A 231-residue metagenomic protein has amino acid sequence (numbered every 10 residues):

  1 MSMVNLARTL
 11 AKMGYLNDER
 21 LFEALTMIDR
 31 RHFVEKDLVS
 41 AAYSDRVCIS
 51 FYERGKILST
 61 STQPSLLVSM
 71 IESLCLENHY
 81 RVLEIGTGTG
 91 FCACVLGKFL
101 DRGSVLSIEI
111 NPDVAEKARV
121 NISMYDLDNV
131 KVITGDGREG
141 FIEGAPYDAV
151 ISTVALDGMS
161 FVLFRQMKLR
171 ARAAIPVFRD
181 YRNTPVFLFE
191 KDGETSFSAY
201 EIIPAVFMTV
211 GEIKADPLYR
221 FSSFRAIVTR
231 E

Functional and structural regions predicted by a protein language model:
M1-F99, V114-A118, M124, D128: Class I SAM-dependent transferase core
D29, S40, S44, T89 (+4 more regions): A sequence-level detector of short, solvent-exposed, charge-rich linear segments
R46-V47, S107, V130, F221-S223: Short, intrinsically disordered/low-complexity patches at protein termini and at juxtamembrane boundaries
I71, C75-A174, F178-N183, K191: Conserved nucleotide-cofactor-binding alpha/beta core module
F178-E231: Active-site capping/gating segments
